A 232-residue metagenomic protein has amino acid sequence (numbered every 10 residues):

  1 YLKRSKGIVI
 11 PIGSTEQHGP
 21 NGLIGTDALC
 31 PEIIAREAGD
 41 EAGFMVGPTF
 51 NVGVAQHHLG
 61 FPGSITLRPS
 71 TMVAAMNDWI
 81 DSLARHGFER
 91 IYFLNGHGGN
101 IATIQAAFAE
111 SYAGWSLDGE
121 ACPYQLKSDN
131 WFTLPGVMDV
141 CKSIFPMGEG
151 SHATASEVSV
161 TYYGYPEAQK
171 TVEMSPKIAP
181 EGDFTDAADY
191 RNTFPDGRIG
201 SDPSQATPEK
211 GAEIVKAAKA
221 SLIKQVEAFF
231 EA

Functional and structural regions predicted by a protein language model:
Y1-R90, G96-A232: Extended, histidine- and acidic-residue-enriched regions that form the cofactor-binding/catalytic faces
